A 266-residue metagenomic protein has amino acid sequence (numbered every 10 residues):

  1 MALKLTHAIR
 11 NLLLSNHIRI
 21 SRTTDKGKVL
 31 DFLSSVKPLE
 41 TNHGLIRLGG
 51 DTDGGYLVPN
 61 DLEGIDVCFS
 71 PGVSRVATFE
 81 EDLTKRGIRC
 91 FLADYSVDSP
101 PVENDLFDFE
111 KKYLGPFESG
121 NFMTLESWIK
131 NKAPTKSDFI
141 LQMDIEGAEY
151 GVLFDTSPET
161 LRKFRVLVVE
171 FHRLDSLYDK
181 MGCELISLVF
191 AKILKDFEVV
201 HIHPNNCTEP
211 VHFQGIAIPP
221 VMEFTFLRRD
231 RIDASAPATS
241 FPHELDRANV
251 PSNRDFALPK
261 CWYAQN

Functional and structural regions predicted by a protein language model:
M1-N266: Phosphate/nucleotide-binding beta-alpha loop and adjacent structural elements of enzyme active sites
